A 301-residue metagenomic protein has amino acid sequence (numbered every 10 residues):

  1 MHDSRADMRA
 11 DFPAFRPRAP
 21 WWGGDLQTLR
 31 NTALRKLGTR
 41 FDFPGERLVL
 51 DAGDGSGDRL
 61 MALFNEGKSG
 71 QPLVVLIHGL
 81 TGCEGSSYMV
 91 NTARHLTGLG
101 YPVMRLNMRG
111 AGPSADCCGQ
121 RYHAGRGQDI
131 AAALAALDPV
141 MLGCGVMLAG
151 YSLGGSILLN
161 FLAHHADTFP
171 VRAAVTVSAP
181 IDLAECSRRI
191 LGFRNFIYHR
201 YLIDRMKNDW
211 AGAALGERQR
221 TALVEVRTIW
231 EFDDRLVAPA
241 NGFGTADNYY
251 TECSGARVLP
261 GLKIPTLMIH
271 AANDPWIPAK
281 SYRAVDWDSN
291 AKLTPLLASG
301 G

Functional and structural regions predicted by a protein language model:
G24-G67: N-terminal cap/lid segment of alpha/beta-hydrolase-fold proteins
Q71-G79: Short beta-strand element of the alpha/beta-hydrolase
G82-G85, A93-C117: Conserved alpha/beta-hydrolase
H95, R109-M147: Catalytic nucleophile-loop/oxyanion-hole region of alpha/beta-hydrolase and closely related hydrolase-like folds
P139, G143, M147-N241, D247: Alpha/beta-hydrolase-fold enzymes
L262, M268-H270, D274: Short beta-strand/loop motif that positions the catalytic acidic residue of the alpha/beta-hydrolase fold
D288-G301: Catalytic histidine neighborhood in serine/cysteine hydrolases with alpha/beta-hydrolase-type architecture
